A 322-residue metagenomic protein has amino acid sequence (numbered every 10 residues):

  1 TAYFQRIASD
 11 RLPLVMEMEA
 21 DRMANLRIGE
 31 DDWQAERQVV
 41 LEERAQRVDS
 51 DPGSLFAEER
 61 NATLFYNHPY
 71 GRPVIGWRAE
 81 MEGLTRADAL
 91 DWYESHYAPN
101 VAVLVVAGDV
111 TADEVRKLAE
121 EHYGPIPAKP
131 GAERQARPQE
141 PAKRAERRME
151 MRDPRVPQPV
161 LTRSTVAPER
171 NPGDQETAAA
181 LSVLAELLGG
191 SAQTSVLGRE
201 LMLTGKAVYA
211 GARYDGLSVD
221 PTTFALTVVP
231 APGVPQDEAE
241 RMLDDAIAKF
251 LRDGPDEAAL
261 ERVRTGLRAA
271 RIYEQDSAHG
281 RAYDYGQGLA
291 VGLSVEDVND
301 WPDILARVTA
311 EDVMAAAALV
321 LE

Functional and structural regions predicted by a protein language model:
T1, D174-G189, S195-R199: Active/ligand-binding-proximal structured segments within catalytic/core domains that scaffold catalytic residues
T1-R22, P52-A79, V101-A107, Q158-R170 (+1 more regions): M16 family metallopeptidases and their MPP-like homologs
M23-D31, R47, R252-D256: Short, polar/flexible loop-turn hinges at active-site or ligand-entry regions and domain interfaces
R27, Y66, V74, V103-N171 (+1 more regions): An aromatic/glycine/proline-enriched structural segment found at the starts of mature extracellular/organellar domains
R86, S95, P99-V103: Non-catalytic, structured segments within soluble enzyme domains
E94-H96, Q139, R152-D153, D215-S218 (+1 more regions): Replace "in large, NTP-powered and nucleic-acid-processing enzymes" with "in large, NTP-powered factors and other
D312-E322: Bilobed periplasmic-binding protein-like "clamshell/Venus-flytrap" ligand-binding domains
